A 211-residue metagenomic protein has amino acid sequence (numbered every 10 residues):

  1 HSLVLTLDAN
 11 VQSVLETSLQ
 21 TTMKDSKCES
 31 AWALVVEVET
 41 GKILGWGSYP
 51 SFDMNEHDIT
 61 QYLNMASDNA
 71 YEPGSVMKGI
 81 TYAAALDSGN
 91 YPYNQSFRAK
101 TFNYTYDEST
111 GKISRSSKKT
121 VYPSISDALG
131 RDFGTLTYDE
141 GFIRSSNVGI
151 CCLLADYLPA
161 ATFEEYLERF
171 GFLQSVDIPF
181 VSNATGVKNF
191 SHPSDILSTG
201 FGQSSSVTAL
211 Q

Functional and structural regions predicted by a protein language model:
H1-A31: Conserved, well-ordered alpha-helix/loop/beta-strand core segments that scaffold catalytic motifs
L7, A31-Y71, A83-Q211: Beta-lactam-recognizing serine transpeptidase/beta-lactamase-like catalytic domain environment
S75: Short alpha-helical catalytic segment bearing the HExxH-like zincin motif of zinc-dependent metalloproteases
